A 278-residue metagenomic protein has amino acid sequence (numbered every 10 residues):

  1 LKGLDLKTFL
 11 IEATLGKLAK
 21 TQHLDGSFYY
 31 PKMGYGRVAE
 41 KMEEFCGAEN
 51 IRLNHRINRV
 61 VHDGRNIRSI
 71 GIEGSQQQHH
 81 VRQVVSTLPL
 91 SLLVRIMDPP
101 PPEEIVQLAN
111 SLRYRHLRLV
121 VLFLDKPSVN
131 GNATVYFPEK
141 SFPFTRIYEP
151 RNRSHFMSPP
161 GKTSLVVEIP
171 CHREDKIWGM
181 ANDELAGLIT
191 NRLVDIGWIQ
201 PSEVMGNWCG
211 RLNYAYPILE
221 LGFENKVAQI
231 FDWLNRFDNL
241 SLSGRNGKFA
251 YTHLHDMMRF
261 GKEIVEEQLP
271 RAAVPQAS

Functional and structural regions predicted by a protein language model:
L1-V60, H80, T87: Active-site/ligand-binding neighborhood in enzyme catalytic cores
K2-T8, G26-F28, L88, R95 (+9 more regions): Flexible, active-site-adjacent loop/turn segments at secondary-structure boundaries
L4, M33-E40, S91, D183 (+2 more regions): A structural signal for well-ordered alpha-helical segments within the folded catalytic domains of diverse enzymes
F28-Y35, N50, Q77, S86 (+3 more regions): Aromatic-acidic/polar surface patches that form glycan- and anion
F45, L92, I96, E267 (+1 more regions): Active-site catalytic microenvironments for nucleophilic, acid-base chemistry
C46-E49, S75, Q200, D238-N239: Short glycine/proline-enriched coil/turn segments at helix->beta-strand junctions
H55-D183, G187-W198, A228-W233: Mid-domain catalytic core of redox enzymes that form a hydrophobic substrate pocket/lid adjacent to a catalytic redox
E149-S278: Conserved flavin/dinucleotide-binding core of flavoenzymes
